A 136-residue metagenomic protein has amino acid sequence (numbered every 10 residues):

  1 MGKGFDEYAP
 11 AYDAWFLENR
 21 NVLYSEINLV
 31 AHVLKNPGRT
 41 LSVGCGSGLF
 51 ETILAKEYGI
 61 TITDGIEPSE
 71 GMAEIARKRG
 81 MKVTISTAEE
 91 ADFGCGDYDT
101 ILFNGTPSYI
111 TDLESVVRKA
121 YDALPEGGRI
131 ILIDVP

Functional and structural regions predicted by a protein language model:
M1-K35, L49-I53: Conserved class I S-adenosyl-L-methionine
P37-G46: Conserved class I S-adenosyl-L-methionine
G46-A91: Class I SAM-dependent methyltransferase SAM/SAH-binding core
L102: A conserved beta-strand element that flanks and buttresses the S-adenosyl-L-methionine
G105-T106: Short catalytic micro-motifs in class I SAM-dependent methyltransferases
E114-R129: A short glycine-rich, Lys/Arg-flanked "PGG" loop and its adjoining helix->strand segment in the class I
L132-D134: Acidic carboxylate diad motif detector
